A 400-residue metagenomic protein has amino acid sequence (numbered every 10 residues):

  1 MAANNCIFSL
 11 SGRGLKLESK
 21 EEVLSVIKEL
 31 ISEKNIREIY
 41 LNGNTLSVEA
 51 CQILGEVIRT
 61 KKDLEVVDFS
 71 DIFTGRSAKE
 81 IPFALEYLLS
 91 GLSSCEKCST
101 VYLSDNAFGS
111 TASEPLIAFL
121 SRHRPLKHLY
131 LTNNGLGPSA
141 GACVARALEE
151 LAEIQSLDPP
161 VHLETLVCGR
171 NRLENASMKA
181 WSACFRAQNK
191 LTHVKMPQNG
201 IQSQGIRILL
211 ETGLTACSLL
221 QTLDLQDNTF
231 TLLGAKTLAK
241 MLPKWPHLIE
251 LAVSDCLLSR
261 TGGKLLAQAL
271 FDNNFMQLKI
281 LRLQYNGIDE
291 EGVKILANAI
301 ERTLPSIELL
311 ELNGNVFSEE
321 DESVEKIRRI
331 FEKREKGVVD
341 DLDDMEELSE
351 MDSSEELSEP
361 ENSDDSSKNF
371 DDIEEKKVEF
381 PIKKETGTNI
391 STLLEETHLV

Functional and structural regions predicted by a protein language model:
M1-V400: Leucine-rich tandem repeat or coiled-coil scaffolds
